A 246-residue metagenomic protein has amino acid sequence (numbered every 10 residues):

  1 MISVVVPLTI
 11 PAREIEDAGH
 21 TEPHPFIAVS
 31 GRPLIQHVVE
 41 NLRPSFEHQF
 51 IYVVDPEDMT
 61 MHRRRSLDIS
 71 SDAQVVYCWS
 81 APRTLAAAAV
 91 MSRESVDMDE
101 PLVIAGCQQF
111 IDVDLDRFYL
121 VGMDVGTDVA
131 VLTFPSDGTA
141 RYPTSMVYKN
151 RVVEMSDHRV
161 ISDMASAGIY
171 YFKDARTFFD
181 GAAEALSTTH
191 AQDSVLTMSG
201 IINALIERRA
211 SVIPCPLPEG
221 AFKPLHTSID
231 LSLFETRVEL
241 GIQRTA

Functional and structural regions predicted by a protein language model:
M1-T21: N-terminal nucleotide-binding beta1-loop-alpha1 segment
S3, H48-I51, E100-P101, D128-V129 (+1 more regions): Residues at the starts of beta-strands that form the adenosine-phosphate
V4, M98, Y148, A165-A246: Conserved alpha/beta core of the MobA/IspD/sugar-nucleotide pyrophosphorylase nucleotidyltransferase superfamily
G19-V38: Short catalytic helix/loop segments, enriched in acidic residues and glycine and frequently bearing histidine
R32-H48, M91: A short, N-terminal amphipathic alpha-helix
I51-P56, L132-T133: Short internal beta-strands
T60-P143: Conserved beta-loop-beta/alpha segment of the NTase-like Rossmann-fold superfamily that binds/positions NTPs
I111-Q192: Conserved core of the sugar-phosphate nucleotidyltransferase
